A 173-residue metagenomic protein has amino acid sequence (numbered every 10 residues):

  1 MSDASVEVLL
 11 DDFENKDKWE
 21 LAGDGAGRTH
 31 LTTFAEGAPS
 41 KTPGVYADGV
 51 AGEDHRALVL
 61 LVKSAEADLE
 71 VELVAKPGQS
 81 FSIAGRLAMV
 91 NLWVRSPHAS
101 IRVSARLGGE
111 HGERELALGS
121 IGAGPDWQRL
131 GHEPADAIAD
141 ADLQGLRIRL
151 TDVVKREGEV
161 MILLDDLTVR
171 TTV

Functional and structural regions predicted by a protein language model:
M1-V173: Beta-rich carbohydrate-recognition modules and glycan-binding surfaces
